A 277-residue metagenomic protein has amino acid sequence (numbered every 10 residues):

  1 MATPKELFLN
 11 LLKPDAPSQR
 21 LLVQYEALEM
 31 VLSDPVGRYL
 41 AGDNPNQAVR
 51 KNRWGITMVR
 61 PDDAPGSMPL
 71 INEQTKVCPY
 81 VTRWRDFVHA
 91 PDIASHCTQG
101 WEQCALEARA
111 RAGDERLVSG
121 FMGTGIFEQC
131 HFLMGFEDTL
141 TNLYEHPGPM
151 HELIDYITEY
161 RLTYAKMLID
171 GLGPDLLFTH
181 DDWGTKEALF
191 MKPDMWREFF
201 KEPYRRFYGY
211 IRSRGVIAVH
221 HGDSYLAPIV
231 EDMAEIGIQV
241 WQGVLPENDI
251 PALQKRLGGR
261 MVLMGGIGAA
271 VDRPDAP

Functional and structural regions predicted by a protein language model:
M1-E26, K51, H89-P277: Active-site loop segments of alpha/beta catalytic cores
E26, V31-A105, G113: Helix-coil boundary/capping segments in enzymes
